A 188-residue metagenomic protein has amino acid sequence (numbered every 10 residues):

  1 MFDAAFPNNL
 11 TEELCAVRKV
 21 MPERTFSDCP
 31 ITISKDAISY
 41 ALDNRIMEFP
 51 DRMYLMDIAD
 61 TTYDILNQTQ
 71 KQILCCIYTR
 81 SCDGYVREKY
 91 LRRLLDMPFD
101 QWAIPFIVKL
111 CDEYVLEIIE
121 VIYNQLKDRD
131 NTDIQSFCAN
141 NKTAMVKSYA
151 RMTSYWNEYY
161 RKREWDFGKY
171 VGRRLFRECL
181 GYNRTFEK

Functional and structural regions predicted by a protein language model:
M1-K89, R129-N131, Q135-K188: Extended repeat-based scaffolds of very large eukaryotic assembly and lipid-transport proteins
L74-C76, I104-V108: Buried hydrophobic core positions in alpha-solenoid tandem helical repeats
T79-C82, D112-E117: Short coil turns that connect the paired helices of HEAT/ARM alpha-solenoid repeats
C82, L95-D100: Helix-boundary capping/turn motifs
Y90-R93, I118-Y123: Conserved hydrophobic register position within alpha-solenoid helical repeats
R93-M97, Q125, R129: Residue-level signature of the C-terminal ends
D100-Q101, E117, T132-D133: Alpha-solenoid repeat scaffolds
